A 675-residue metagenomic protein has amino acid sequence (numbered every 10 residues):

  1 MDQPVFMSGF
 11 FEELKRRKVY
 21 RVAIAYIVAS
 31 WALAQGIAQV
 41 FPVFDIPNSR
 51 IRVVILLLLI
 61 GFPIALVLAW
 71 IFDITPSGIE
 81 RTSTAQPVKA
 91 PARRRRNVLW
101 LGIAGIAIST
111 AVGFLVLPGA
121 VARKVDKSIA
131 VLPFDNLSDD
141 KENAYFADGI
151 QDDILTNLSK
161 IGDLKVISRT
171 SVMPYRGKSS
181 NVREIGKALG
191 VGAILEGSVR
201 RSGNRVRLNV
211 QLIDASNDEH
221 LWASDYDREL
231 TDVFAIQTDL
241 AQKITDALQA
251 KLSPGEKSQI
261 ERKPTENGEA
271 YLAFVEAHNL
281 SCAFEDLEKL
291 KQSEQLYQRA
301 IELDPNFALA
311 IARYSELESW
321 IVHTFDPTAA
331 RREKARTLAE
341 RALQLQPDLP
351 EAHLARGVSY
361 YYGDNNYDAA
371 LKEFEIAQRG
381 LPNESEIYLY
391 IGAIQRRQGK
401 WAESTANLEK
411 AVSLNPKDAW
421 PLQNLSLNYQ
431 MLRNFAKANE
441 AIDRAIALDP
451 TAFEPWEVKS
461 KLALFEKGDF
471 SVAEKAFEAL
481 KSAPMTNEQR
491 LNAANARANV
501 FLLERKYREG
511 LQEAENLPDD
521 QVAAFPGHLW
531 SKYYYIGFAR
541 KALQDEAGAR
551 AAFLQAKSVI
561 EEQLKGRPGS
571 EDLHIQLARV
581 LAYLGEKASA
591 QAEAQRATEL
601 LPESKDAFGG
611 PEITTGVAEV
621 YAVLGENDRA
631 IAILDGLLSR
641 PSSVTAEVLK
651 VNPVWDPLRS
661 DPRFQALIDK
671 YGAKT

Functional and structural regions predicted by a protein language model:
M1-L115, G190: An N-terminal, helix-rich hydrophobic module
I60-P63, W70-S77, I161, A215 (+5 more regions): Phosphate/oxyanion-binding loops and surfaces in catalytic or ligand/nucleic-acid-binding neighborhoods
R93-F538, D545-G548, A552, A556-G569 (+3 more regions): Acidic, proline/glycine-rich low-complexity intrinsically disordered segments
G527-Y533, G569-V580, D606-A622, E647: Amphipathic alpha-helical protein-interaction segments enriched in hydrophobic
F553-L554, Q595-T598, L634-R640, G672: TPR/TPR-like (Sel1-like) alpha-helical repeat modules
A578, A618, A630, L658 (+1 more regions): Hydrophobic, well-ordered secondary-structure elements that form the walls of internal hydrophobic environments
E619-D656: C-terminal structured "cap/appendage" subdomains that terminate the fold
V648-T675: Terminal, low-structured helical/coil segments at or just beyond the last alpha-helical repeat
